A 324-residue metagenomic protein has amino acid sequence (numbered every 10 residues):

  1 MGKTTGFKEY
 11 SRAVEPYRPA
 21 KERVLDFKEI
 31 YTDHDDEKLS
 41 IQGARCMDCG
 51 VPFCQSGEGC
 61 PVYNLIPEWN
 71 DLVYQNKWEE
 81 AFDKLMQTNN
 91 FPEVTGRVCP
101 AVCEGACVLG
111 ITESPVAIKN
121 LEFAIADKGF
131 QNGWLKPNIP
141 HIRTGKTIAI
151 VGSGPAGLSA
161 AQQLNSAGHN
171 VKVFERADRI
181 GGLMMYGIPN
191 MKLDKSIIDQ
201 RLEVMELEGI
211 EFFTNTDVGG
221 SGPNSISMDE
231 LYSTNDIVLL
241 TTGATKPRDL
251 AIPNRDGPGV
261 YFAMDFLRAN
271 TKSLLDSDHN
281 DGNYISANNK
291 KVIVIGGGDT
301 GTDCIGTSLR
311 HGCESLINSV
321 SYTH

Functional and structural regions predicted by a protein language model:
M1-T147, K195, V238-R268, L275 (+1 more regions): Ferredoxin-type iron-sulfur electron-transfer modules and their immediate structural context
F82-N89, L121, M184-I237: N-terminal Rossmann-like dinucleotide/flavin-binding domain of flavoprotein oxidoreductases that bind FAD/FMN
N90, G154-P155, R179, G298-T300: Residue-level detector of alpha-helix initiation sites
G145-S153, K290-I295: Beta1/beta-strand and adjacent pyrophosphate-binding region of the FAD-binding site in flavoprotein oxidoreductases
A149-N170, C304-G306: N-terminal Rossmann-like FAD-binding beta1-loop-alpha1 element of flavoenzymes
H169-I180: Glycine-rich FAD pyrophosphate-binding loop
V294-N318: Long hydrophobic segments that form regular secondary structure
Y322-H324: Conserved small/polar residues in nucleotide/adenosyl-binding loops
